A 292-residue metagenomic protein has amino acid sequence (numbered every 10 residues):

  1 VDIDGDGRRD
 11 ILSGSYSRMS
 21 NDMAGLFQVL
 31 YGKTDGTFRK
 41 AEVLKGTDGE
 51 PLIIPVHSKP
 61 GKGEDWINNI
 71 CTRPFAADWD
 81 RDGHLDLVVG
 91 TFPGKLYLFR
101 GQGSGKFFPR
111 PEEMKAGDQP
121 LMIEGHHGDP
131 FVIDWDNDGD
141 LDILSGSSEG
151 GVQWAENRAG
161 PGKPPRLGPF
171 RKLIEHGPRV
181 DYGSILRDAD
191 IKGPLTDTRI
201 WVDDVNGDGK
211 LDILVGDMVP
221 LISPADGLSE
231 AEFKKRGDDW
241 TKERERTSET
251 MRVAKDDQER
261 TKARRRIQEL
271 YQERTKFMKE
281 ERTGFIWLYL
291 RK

Functional and structural regions predicted by a protein language model:
V1-K292: Beta-propeller-forming repeat regions
